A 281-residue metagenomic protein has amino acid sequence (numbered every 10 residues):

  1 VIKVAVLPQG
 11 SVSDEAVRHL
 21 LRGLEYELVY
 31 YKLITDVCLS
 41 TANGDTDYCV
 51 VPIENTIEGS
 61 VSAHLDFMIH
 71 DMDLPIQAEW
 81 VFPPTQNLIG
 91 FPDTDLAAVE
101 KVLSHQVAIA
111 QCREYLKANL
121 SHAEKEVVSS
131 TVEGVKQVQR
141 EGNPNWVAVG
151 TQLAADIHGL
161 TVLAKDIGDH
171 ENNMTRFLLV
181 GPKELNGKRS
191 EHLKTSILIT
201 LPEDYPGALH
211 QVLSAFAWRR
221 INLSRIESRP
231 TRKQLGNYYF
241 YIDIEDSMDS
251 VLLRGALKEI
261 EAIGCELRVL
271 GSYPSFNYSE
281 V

Functional and structural regions predicted by a protein language model:
V1-V281: Domain-level signature for soluble enzymes in the chorismate/prephenate branch of the shikimate pathway
